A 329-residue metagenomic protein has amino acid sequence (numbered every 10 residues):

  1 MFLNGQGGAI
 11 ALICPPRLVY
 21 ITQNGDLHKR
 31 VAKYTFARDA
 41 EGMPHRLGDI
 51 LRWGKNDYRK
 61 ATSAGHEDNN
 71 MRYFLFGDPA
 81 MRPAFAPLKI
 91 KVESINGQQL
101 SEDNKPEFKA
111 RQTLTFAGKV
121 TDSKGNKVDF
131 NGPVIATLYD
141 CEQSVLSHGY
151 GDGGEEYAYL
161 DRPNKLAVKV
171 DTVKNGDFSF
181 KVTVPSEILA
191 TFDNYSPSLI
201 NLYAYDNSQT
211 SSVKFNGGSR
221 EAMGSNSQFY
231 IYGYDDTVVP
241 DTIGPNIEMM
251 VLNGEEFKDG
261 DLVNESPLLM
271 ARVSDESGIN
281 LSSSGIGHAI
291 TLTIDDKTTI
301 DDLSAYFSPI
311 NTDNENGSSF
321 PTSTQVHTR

Functional and structural regions predicted by a protein language model:
M1-G5, A64-H66, M71-L75, R82-P83 (+5 more regions): A general structural signal for short secondary-structure junctions and capping/turn motifs
M1-K91, G97: Active-site-proximal C-terminal subdomain of hydrolase catalytic domains
Q6-A9, G77, K174-N175, N264-P267: Short, well-ordered loop/turn elements at secondary-structure boundaries
G8-L12, Y73, A80, P133-I135 (+2 more regions): Beta-sheet entry/capping signal
V19-Q23, R59-K60, R82-P83, S123 (+3 more regions): Flexible loop/turn segments at secondary-structure boundaries
P79-N96, I231-M250: Proline/serine/threonine-rich low-complexity linkers at boundaries of modular beta-sandwich domains
S101-A136, V251, E256-L292: Contiguous beta-strand segments within globular domains
T137-Y232, P240, V251, E255-E256 (+1 more regions): Long, low-complexity serine/threonine/glycine- and acidic-rich segments characteristic of extracellular
